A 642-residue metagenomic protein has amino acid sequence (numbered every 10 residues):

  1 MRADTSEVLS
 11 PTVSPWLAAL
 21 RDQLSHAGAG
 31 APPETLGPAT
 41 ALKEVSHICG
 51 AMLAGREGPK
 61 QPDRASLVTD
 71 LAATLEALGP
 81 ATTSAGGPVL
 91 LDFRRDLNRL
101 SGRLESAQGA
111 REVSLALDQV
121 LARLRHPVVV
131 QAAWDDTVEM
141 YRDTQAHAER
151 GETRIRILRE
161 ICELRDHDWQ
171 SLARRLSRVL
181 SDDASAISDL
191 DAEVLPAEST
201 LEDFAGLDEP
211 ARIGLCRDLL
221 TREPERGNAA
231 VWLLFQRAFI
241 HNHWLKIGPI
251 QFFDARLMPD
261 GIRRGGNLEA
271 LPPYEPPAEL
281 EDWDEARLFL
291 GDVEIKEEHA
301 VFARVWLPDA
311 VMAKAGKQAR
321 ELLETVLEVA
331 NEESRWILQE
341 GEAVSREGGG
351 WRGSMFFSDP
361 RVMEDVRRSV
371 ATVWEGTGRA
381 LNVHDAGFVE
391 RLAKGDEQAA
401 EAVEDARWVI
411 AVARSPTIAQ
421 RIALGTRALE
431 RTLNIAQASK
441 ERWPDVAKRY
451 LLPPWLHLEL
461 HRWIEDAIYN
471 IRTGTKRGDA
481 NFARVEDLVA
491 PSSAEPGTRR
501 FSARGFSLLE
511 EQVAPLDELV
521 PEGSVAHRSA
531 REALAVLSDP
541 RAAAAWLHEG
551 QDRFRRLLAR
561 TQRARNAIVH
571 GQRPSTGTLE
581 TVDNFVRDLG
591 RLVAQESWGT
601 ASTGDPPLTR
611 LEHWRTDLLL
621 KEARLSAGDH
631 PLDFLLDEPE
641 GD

Functional and structural regions predicted by a protein language model:
M1-S177, S181-D182, D642: Intrinsically disordered, low-structural-confidence terminal and linker regions
A3-D70, G376-D642: Amphipathic, oligomerization/interface secondary-structure segments
E76, E105, R125, E324-N331 (+1 more regions): Alpha-helical repeat scaffolds in large eukaryotic proteins
V130, W134-D189, D466-G523: Long intrinsically disordered, low-complexity regions that are acidic and Ser/Thr-rich
E139-A423, R427, R431, E580-P639: Charged, non-catalytic interaction/linker regions at domain boundaries that couple catalytic cores to substrate
